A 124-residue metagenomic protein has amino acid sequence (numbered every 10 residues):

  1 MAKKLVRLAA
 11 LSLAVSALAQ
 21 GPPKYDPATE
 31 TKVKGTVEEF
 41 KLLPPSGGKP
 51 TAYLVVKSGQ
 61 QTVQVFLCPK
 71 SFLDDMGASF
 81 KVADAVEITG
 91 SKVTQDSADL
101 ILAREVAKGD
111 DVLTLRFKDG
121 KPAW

Functional and structural regions predicted by a protein language model:
R7-S16: Bacterial N-terminal signal peptides
A17-E30: Short boundary/loop segments of OB/S1/cold-shock single-stranded nucleic-acid-binding domains
A28-T29, D75-S79, Q95: Short, surface-exposed secondary-structure edge patches
G35-V37: Conserved hydrophobic positions within beta-strands
L43-V55: Short aromatic-glycine-enriched beta-strand elements
Q64-F72: Short, structured beta-strand/loop micro-motifs enriched in basic residues and often containing a Trp
F72-I88: Short nucleic-acid-contacting surface segments enriched for D/E, G, S/T with interspersed K/R
V93-G120: OB-fold/S1-family single-stranded nucleic acid-binding modules
